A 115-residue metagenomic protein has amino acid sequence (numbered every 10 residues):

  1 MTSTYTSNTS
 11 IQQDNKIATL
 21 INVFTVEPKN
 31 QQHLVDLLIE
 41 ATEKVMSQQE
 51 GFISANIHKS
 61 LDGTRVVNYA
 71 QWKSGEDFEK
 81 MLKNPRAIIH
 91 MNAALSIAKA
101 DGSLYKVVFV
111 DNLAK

Functional and structural regions predicted by a protein language model:
M1-A18, N56-T64, H90-K115: Glycine-rich beta-strand-turn "strand-cap" elements at beta-sheet edges
T2, A41-I53, Q71-K106: An amphipathic, aromatic/His-enriched active-site/gating alpha helix that lines ligand/cofactor pockets
Q12-Q13, Q31-Q32, Q48-Q49, Q71: Residue-identity detector for glutamine
I17-T25, S54-N84: Short, well-ordered beta-strand segments in beta-rich or mixed alpha/beta enzyme and ligand-binding folds
T25-L38: Short, surface-exposed ligand-recognition loops at beta-strand->loop->(often short) alpha-helix junctions that present
V26-P28, S74, F109-D111: Non-catalytic surface loops within mature trypsin-like serine protease
